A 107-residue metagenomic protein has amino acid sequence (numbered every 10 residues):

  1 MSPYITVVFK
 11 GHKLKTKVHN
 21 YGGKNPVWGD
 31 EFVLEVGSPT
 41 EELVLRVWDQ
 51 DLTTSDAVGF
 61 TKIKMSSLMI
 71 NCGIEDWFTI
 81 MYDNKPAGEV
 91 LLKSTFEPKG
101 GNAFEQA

Functional and structural regions predicted by a protein language model:
M1-K24, D51: Calcium-regulated, polybasic anionic-phospholipid
I5, F32-V33, I63: Conserved RNP beta-strands of RNA recognition motif
V8-F9, G37-S38, S66: Helix-boundary capping/turn motifs
K17-V18, V36, V47: Residue-level recognition of conserved beta-strand positions in structured domain cores
H19-W28, P39, A57, P86: Intrinsic disorder
P26-F32, D76: Short strand-edge motifs at loop-to-beta-strand transitions and within beta-strands of extracellular beta-rich domains
V33-E41: Short Pro-Gly-centered beta-turn/loop motif in secreted/extracellular proteins
T40-V44, W48-E105: C2-type phospholipid-binding modules
